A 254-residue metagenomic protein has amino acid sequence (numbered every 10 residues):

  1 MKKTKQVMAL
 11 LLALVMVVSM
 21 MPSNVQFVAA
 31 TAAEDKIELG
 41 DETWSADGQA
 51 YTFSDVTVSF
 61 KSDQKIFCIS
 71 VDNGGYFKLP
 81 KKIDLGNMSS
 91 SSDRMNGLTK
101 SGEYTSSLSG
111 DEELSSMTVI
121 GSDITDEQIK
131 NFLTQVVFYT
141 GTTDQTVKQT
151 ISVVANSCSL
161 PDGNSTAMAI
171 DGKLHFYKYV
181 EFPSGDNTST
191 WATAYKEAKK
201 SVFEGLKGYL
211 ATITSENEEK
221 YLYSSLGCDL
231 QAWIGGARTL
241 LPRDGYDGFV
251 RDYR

Functional and structural regions predicted by a protein language model:
K5-V17: Sec-dependent N-terminal signal peptides
V18-A33: Sec-dependent signal peptide cleavage junction
A33-G172: Extracellular glycosylation-rich, acidic/polar low-complexity regions of adhesion- and matrix-associated proteins
D72-L79, T142-D144, C158, V202-E204 (+3 more regions): Acidic glycine-/aspartate-rich tracts in secreted/extracellular proteins
E127-T134, A192-K200, K220-S224: Solvent-exposed, polar/charged alpha-helical surfaces in well-ordered, non-transmembrane soluble domains, broadly
C158-K207: Extracellular disulfide-stabilized recognition modules
Y177-F182, T190-A192, I213-C228: Short, well-ordered surface patches within globular domains
Y223, D229-R254: Surface-exposed ligand-recognition segments of extracellular binding domains, strongest in the long/variable loop
